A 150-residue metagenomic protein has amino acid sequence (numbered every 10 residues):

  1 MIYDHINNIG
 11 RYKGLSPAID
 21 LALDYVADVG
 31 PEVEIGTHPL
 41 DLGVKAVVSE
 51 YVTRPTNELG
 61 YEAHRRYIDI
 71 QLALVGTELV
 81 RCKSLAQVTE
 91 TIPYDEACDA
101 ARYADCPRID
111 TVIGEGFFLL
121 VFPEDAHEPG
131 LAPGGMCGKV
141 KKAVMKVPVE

Functional and structural regions predicted by a protein language model:
M1-V48, P55-G60: A short, N-terminal "cap"/entry segment at the start of jelly-roll beta-barrel domains of the cupin/DSBH fold
A18-D20, I92-P93, C98-R102, E115: Compositionally biased, non-globular sequence tracts
L40-V44, H64-I70, L74, E78 (+1 more regions): A generic structural signal for short beta-strands and their flanking turns/coil linkers
R66-I68, L72-C82, Q87, Y94-A101: Glycine- and acidic-residue-biased ligand/ion/polar-headgroup-sensing regions
I68-L72, D110-T111, F118-L119: His/acidic/aromatic-lined binding-pocket segments of jelly-roll/cupin-type domains and related regulatory beta-sandwich
A104-R108: Acidic, glycine-rich flexible loop segments
V112-A132: Conserved metal-binding segment of the jelly-roll/cupin
F118-L120, C137-E150: A short hydrophobic beta-strand segment most commonly corresponding to one strand of the jelly-roll/cupin
